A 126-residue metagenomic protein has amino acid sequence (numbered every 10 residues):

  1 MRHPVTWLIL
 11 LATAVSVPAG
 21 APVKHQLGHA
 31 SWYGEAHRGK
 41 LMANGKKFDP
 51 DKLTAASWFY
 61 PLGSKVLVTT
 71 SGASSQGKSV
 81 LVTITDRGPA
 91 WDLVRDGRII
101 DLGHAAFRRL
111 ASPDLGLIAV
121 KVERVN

Functional and structural regions predicted by a protein language model:
R2-W7, V17-N126: Secreted/periplasmic proteins
